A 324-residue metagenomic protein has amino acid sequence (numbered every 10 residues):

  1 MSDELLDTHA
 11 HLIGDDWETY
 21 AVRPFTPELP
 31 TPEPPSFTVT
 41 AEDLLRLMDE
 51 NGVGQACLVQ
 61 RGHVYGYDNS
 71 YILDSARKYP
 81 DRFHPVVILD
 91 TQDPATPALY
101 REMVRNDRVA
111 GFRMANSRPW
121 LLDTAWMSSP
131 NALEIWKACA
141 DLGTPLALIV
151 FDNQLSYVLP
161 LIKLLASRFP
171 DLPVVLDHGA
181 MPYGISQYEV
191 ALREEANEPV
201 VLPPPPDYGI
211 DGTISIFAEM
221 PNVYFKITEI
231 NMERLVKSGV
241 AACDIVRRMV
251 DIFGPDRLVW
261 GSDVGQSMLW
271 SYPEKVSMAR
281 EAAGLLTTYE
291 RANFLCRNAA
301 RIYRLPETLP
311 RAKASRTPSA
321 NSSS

Functional and structural regions predicted by a protein language model:
D3-L6, E18-Q55, R247-R248, I252-V259 (+1 more regions): Mid-to-C-terminal alpha-helical segments outside catalytic/metal-binding sites
L6-A10, A56-Q60, P85-V87, A110-M114 (+4 more regions): Hydrophobic faces of well-ordered beta-strands that scaffold small-molecule active sites in alpha/beta enzyme cores
H9, M48, I72, M103 (+5 more regions): Conserved, mostly hydrophobic/aromatic
G14-T40, L47-G54, N106-N116, L172 (+4 more regions): Active-site gating loops and adjacent loop-to-helix segments of metal-dependent hydrolytic enzymes
D16-V22, S70, A98-Y100, L161 (+3 more regions): Short aromatic-enriched loop/helix-cap "lid" or pocket-rim segments at secondary-structure transitions that line
F37-L47, D93-V104, G209-I210: Short, acidic/polar
H63-L164, K226-E229: Active-site gating/metal-coordination segments in enzymes
A125-V259, A312-K313: Catalytic pocket-lining loop regions of alpha/beta-barrel enzymes, especially the amidohydrolase/enolase/GH5 lineages
